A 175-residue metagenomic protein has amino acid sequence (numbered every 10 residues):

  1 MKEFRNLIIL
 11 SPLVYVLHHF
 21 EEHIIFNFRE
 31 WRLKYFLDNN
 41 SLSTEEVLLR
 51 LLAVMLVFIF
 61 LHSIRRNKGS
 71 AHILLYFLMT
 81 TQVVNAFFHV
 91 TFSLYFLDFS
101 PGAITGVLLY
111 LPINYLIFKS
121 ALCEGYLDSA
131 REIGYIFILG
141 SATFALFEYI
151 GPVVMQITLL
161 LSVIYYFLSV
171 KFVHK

Functional and structural regions predicted by a protein language model:
M1-R65: N-terminal topogenic module of multi-pass integral membrane proteins
F4-S11, K68-T80: Interfacial segments of alpha-helical transmembrane regions
S11, F77-L78, A103-L111, V154-Y165: Hydrophobic core segments of alpha-helical transmembrane domains in multi-pass membrane proteins
V16-E22, V83-F92, I113-I117, I164-H174: Transmembrane alpha-helical segments that form the membrane-embedded catalytic/substrate-channel core of multi-pass
L49-S63, Q82-A86, Y110, Y135-G140: Core segments of transmembrane alpha-helices that mediate helix-helix packing or line hydrophobic substrate/ligand
I59-L61, V90-T91, Y115, A145: Alpha-helical transmembrane segments of multipass membrane proteins
H72-S129: Membrane-proximal helix-loop-helix units in multi-pass membrane proteins
S120-K175: Terminal transmembrane helical module of multi-pass membrane proteins
